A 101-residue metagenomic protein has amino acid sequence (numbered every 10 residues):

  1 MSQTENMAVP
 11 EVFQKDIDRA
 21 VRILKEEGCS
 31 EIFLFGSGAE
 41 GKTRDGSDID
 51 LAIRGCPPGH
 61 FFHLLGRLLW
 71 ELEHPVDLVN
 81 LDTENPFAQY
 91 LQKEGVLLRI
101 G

Functional and structural regions predicted by a protein language model:
M1-E31, A39-D45, C56-G101: Catalytic core of pol beta-like nucleotidyltransferases
S47-I49: Change "...and in nucleic-acid phosphodiester-cleaving endonucleases..." to "...and in nucleic-acid processing enzymes
A52-R54: Short hydrophobic/aromatic beta-strand micro-patches that form the beta-sheet surface supporting nucleotide- or nucleic
